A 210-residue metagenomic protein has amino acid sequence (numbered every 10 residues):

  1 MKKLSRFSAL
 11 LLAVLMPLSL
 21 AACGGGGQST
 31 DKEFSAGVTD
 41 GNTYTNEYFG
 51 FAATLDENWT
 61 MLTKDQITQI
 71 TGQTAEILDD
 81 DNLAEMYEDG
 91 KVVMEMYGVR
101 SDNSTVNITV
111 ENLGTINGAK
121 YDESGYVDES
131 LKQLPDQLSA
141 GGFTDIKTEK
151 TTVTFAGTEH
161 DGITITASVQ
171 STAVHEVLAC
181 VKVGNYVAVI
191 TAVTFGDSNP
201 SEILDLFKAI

Functional and structural regions predicted by a protein language model:
M1-L11: Bacterial N-terminal signal peptides that target proteins for export
L18-A22: C-terminal motif of bacterial Sec signal peptides marking the signal peptidase cleavage site
G24-G27: Bacterial signal peptide processing site
S29-V92: N-terminal "mature-domain start" segment
F51, L55, E123-S130, L134 (+1 more regions): Stable alpha-helical elements in mature extracytoplasmic
E57-W59, Q137-L138, G184-I210: Surface-exposed amphipathic alpha-helical segments
W59, I163-A167, T172-V189: A short, solvent-exposed beta-edge/loop patch
I67-V169, A173-H175: Conserved polar/disulfide-associated segments of primarily extracytoplasmic proteins
